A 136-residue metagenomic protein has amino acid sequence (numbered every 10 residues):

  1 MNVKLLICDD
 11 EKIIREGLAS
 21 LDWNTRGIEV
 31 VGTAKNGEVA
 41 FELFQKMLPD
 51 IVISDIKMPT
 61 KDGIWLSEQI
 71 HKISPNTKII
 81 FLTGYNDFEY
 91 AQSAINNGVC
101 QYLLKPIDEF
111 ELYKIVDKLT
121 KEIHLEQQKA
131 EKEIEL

Functional and structural regions predicted by a protein language model:
N2-I14, L18-A19: Conserved acidic segment of CheY-like receiver
K4, E29-V30: Conserved beta-strand segments of alpha/beta enzyme cores
C8-D9, A34, V52: Conserved sequence signature across two-component system core domains
E11, E38, E109: Acidic-residue sensor for enzyme active/binding pockets
E16-G17, D22-R26, E38, K105: ABC ATP-binding cassette signature C-motif
V30-V31, I79: Hydrophobic/aromatic residues located in beta-strands of well-ordered beta-sheets within soluble catalytic
V31-E38: Conserved Asp/Asn-Gly motif in the active-site loop of CheY-like receiver
F41-E135: CheY-like receiver
